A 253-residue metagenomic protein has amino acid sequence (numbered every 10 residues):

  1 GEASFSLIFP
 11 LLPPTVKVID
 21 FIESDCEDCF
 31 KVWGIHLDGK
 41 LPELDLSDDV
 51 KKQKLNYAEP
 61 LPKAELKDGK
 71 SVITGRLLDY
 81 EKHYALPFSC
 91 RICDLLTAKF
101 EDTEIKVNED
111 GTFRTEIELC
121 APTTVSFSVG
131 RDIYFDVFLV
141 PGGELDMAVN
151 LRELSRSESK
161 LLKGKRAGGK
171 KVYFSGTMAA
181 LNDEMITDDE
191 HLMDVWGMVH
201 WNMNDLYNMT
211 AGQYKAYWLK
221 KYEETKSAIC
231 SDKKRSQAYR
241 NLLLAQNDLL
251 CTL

Functional and structural regions predicted by a protein language model:
G1-V18: Short, solvent-exposed, Trp/other aromatic-anchored flexible loops in extracytoplasmic proteins
I8-L12, L78, E118, L250: Solvent-exposed residues in well-ordered beta-strands and their adjoining turns, especially edge/terminal strands
P13-E27, V125-G130: Short, surface-exposed ligand- or partner-binding patches at beta-edge/loop junctions that are enriched in aromatics
D25-H36: Solvent-exposed beta-hairpin/edge-strand motifs
H36-K234: A non-transmembrane, solvent-exposed segment enriched in polar/low-complexity residues
Y239, L243-L253: Extended amphipathic alpha-helical segments with heptad-repeat/coiled-coil character used for oligomerization, fusion
